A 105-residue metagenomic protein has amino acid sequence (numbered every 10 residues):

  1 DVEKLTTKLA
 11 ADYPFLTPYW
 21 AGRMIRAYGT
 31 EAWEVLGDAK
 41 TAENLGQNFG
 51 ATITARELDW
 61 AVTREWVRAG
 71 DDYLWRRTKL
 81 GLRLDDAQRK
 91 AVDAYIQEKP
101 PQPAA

Functional and structural regions predicted by a protein language model:
D1-A105: C-terminal accessory subdomains/tails of enzymes that are appended
